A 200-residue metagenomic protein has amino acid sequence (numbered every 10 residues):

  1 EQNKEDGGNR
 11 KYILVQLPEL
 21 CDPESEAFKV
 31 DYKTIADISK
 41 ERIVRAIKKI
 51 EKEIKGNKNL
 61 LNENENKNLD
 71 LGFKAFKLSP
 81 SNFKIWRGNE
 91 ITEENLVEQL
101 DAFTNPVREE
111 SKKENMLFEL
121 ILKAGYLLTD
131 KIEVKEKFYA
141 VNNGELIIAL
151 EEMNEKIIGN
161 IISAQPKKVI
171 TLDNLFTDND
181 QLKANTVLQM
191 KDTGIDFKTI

Functional and structural regions predicted by a protein language model:
Q2-I200: Accessory, often C-terminal, charged low-complexity segments
